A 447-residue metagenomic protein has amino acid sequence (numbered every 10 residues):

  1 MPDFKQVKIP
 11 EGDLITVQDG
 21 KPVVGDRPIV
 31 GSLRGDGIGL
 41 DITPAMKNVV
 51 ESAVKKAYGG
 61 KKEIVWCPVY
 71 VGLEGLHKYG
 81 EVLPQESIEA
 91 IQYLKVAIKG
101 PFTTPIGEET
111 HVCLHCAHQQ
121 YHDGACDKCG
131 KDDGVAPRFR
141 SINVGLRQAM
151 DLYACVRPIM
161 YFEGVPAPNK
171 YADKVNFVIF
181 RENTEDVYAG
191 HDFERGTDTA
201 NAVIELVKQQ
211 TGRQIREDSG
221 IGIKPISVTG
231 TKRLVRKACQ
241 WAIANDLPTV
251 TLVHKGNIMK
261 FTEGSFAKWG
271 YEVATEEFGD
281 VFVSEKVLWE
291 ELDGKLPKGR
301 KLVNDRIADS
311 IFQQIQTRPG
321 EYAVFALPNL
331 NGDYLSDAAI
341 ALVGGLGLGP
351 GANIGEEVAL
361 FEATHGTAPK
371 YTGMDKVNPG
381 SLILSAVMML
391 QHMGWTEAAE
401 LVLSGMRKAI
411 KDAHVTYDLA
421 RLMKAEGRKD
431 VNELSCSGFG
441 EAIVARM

Functional and structural regions predicted by a protein language model:
P2-P10, L73-G75, P137, F312-H414: Glycine-rich phosphate/nucleotide-binding loop
I9-V65, H115-H118: N-terminal phosphate-binding or glycine-rich loops at protein starts, especially the Walker A/P-loop of NTPases
G25-D26, G31-K47, A202-R306: Glycine-rich phosphate/diphosphate-binding loop of Rossmann-like nucleotide-binding domains
D36-G39, K95, F180, A238 (+4 more regions): Buried hydrophobic positions in well-ordered alpha/beta secondary-structure cores of metabolic enzymes
G59-Q85: N-terminal beta-loop-helix "entrance" segment that forms/cooperates in small-molecule cofactor or anionic ligand
G75-A117, G124-V207, G220-I221, L330-Y334: N-terminal glycine-rich phosphate/adenylate-binding segment common to multiple enzyme folds
A90-I106, G124, K128-K131, E277-L360: Glycine-rich phosphate-binding loop
T184-E185, G190-R236, W241-N245, T249 (+2 more regions): Glycine-rich phosphate/pyrophosphate-binding loop and the adjoining helix
